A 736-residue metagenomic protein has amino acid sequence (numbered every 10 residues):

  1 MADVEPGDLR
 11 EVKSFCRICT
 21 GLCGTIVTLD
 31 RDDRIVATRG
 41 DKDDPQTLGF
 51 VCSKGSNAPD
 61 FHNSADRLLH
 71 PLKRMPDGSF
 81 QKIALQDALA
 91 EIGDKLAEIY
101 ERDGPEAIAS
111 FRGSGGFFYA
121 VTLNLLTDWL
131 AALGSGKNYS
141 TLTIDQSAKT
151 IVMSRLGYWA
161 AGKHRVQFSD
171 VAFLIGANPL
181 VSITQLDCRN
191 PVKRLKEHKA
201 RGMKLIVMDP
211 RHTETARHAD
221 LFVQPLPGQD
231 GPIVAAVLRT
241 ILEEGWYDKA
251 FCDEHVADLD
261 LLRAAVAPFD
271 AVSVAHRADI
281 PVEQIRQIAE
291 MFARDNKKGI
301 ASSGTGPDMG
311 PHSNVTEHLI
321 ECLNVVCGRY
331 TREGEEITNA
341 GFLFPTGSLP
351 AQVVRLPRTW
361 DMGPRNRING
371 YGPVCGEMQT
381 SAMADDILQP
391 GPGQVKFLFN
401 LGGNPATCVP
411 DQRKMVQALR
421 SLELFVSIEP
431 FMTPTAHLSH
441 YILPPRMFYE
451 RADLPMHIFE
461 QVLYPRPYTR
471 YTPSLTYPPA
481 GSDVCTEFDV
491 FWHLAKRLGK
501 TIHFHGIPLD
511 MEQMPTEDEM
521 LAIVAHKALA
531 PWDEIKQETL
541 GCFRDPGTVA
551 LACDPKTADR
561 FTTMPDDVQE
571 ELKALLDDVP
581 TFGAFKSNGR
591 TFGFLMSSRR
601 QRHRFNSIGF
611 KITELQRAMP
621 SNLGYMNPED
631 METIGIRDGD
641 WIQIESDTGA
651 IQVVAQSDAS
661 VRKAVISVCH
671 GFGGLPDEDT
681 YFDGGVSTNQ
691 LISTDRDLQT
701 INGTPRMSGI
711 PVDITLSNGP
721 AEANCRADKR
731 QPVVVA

Functional and structural regions predicted by a protein language model:
M1-E244, V272-S273, P281-V282, N369 (+5 more regions): N-terminal export/assembly segments and adjacent metallocofactor-ligating motifs of anaerobic energy-metabolism
D32-R34, D41-D44, N57, G115-G116 (+20 more regions): Short, glycine-/Ser/Thr-/acidic-enriched flexible segments
D103-A107, Y247-C252, K298-I300, T331-T338 (+1 more regions): Flexible, glycine/charged-enriched surface loops at secondary-structure junctions
L123-K196, R201-M208, G231-A235, C322-H437 (+2 more regions): Extended redox/cofactor-interaction regions of prokaryotic respiratory oxidoreductases
A219-Q224, D453-M456, L463-A480: Short beta-alpha connecting loops at secondary-structure transitions that line or flank enzyme active sites
V237, H255-T380: Active-site phosphate/pyrophosphate-binding segments
S421-L424, P430-P467, A495, D640-E678: C-terminal, active-site-flanking charged/polar segments
T472-K536, G609-Y625, E629-A736: Long, contiguous, secondary-structure-rich segments that constitute the structural scaffold of globular domains
